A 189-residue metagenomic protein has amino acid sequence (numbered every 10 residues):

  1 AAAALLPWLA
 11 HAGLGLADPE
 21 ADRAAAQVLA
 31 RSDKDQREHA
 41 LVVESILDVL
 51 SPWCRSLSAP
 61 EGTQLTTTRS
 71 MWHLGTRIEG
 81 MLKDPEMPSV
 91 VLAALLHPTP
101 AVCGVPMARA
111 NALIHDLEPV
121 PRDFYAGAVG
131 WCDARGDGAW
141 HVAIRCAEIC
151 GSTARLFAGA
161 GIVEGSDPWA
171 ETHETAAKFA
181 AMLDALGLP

Functional and structural regions predicted by a protein language model:
A2, L6-H115, G187: Contiguous alpha-helical scaffold segments within structured protein domains that host functional hotspots
K83-P189: Conserved hydrophobic core element of enzyme catalytic domains
